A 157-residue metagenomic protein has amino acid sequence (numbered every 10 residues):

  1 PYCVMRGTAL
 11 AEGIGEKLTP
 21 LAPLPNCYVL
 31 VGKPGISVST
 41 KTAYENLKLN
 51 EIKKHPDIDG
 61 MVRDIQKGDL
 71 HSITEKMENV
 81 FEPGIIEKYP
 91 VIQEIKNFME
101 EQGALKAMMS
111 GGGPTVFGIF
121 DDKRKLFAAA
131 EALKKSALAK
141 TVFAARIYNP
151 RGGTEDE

Functional and structural regions predicted by a protein language model:
P1-K106, I119-E157: ATP-dependent small-molecule kinase catalytic core of the GHMP/sugar-kinase superfamily and closely related
M109-P114: Glycine-rich beta-strand-to-loop/alpha-helix junction loops that act as flexible
